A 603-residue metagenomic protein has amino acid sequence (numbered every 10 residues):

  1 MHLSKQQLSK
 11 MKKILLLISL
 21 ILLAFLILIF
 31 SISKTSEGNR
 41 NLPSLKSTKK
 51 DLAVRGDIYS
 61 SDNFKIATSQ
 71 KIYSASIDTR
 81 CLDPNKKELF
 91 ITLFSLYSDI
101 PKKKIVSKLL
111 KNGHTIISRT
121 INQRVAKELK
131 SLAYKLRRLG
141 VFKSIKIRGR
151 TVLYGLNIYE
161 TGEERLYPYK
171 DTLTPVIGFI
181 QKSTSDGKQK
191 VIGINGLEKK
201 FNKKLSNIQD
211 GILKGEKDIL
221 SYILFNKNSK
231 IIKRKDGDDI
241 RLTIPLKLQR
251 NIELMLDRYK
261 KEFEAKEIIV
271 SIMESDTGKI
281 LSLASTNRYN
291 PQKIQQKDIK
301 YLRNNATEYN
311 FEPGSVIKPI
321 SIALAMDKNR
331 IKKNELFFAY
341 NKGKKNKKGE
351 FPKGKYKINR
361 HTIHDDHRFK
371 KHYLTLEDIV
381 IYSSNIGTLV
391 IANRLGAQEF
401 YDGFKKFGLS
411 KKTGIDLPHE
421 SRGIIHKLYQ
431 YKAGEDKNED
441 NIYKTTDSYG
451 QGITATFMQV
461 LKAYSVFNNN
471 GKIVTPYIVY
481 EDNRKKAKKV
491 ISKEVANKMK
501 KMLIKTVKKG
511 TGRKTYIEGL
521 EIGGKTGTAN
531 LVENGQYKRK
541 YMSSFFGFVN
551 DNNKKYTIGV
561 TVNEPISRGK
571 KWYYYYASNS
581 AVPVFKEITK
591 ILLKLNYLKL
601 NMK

Functional and structural regions predicted by a protein language model:
M1-I294, Q398-K406, N534-Q536, G569-K603: Periplasmic/cell-envelope proteins involved in peptidoglycan metabolism and beta-lactam response
H2, K65-A67, K217-I231, M273-S315 (+3 more regions): Beta-lactam-recognizing serine transpeptidase/beta-lactamase-like catalytic domain environment
